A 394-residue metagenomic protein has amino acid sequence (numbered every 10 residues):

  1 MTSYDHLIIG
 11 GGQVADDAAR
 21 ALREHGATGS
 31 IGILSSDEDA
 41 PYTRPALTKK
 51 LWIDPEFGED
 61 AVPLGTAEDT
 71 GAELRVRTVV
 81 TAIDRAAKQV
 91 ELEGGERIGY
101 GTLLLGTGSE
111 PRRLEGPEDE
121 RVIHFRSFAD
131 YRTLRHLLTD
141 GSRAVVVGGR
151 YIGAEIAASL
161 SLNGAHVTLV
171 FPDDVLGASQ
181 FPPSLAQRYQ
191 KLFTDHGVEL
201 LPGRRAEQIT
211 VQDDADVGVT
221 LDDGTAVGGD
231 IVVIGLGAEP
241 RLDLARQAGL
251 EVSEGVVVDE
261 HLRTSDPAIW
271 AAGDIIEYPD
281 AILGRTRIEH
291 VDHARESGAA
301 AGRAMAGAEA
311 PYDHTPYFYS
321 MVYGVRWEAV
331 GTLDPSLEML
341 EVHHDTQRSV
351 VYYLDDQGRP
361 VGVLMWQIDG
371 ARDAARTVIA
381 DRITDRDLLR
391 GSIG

Functional and structural regions predicted by a protein language model:
M1-I9, A67-R143, T220-D222, I231-G235 (+3 more regions): FAD-binding core/adjacent interface of flavoenzyme oxidoreductases
T2-E73, S159-Q180: Beta1-alpha1 glycine-rich phosphate/pyrophosphate-binding loop at the start of Rossmann-like nucleotide-binding domains
T2-Y4, I275-G370: Mid-to-C-terminal Rossmann-like scaffold of FAD/NAD(P)H-dependent oxidoreductases
G10-Q13, R126, V147-R150: Glycine-rich Rossmann-fold phosphate-binding loop(s) that bind the pyrophosphate of adenine dinucleotide cofactors
T28-S30, D69, E73-L92, I98 (+1 more regions): A Rossmann-like FAD-binding core segment of flavoenzymes
E120-S142, A215-T220, T225-E296, A300: FAD-site-proximal beta/loop scaffold in flavoenzymes
T133-F181: Rossmann-like NAD(P)H-binding beta-loop-alpha module
V227-E251, V325-G394: C-terminal catalytic lobe of FAD-dependent flavoproteins
